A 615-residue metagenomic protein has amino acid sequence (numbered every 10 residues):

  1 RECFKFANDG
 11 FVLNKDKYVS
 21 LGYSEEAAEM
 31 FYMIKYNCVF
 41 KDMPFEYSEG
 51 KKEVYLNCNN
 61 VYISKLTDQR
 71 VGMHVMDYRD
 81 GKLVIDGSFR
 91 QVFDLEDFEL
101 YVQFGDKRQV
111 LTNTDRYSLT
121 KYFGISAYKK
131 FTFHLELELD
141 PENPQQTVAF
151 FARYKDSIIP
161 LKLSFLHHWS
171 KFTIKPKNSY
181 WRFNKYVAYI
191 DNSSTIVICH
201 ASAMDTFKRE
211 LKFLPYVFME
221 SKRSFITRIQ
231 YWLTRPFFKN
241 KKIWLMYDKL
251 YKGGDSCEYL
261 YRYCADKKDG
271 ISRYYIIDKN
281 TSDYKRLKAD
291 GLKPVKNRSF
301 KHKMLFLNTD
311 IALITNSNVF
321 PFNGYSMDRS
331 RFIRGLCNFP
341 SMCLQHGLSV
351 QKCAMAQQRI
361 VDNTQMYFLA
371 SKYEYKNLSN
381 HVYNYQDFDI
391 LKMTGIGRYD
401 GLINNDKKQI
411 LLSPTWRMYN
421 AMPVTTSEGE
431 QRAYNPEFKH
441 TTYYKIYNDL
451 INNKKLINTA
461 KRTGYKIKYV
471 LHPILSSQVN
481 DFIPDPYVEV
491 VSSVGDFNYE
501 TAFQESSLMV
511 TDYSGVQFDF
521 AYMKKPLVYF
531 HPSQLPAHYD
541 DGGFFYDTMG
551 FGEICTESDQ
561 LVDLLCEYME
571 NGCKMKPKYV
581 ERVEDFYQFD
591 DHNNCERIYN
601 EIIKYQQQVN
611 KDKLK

Functional and structural regions predicted by a protein language model:
E2-I243, G270-I271, G335: Basic, ligand-binding patches in group-transfer machinery, especially extracytoplasmic/periplasmic segments
L119, L233, K242-G401: Active-site and donor-binding regions of nucleotide-sugar-utilizing enzymes
E220-Q230, F339, Q345, C353-Y443 (+3 more regions): A nucleotide-sugar donor-handling region in carbohydrate enzymes
R228-Y231, R235, S558-K615: C-terminal amphipathic helix plus adjacent low-complexity, charged tail appended to glycosyltransferase catalytic
G254-Y261, A265, G397-F482, C555 (+2 more regions): Conserved catalytic-core segment of nucleotide-activated headgroup transferases in glycan assembly
V295-F306, P473-F518: Donor nucleotide-activated moiety binding/catalytic core segment of transferases that use nucleotide-activated donors
G324-H346, E428-F438, K525-P536: A short, gly/pro- and small-residue-rich
D387, D481-P486, G515-Y587: Catalytic binding pocket for nucleotide-activated donors in carbohydrate/polymer assembly enzymes
